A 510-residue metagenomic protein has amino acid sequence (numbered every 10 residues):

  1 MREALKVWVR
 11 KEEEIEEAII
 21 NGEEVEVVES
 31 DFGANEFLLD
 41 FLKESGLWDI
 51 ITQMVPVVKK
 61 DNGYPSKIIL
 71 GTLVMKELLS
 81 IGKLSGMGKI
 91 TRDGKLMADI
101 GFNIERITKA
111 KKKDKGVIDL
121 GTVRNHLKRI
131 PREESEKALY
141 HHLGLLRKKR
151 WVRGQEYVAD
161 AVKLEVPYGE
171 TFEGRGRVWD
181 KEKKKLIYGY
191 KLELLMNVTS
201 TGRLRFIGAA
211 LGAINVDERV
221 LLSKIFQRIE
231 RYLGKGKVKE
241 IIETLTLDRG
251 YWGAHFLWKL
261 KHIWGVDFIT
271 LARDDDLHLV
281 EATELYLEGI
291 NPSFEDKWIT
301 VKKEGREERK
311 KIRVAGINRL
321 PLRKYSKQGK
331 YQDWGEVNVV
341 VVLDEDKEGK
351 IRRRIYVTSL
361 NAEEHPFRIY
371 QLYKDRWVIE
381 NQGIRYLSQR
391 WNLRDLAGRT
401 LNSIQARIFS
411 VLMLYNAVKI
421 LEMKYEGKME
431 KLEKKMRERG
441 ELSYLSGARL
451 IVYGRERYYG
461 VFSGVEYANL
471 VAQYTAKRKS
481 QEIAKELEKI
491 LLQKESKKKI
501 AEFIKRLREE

Functional and structural regions predicted by a protein language model:
E23, E29, I290-K327, Q389 (+3 more regions): A short, flexible helix-boundary coil/loop motif
V27-V74: Basic, short loop/linker segments at the boundary and entry of helix-turn-helix/winged-helix-like folds
Q53-D61, T358, P366-D375, Q389-Q405 (+1 more regions): Short, solvent-exposed helix-loop connector elements
T72, M87-G88, D119, V123 (+8 more regions): Short, conserved catalytic/metal-binding motifs centered on acidic residues
M87, T91, N291, I299-K302 (+1 more regions): Short amphipathic alpha-helical "interface-anchor" segments enriched in bulky aromatics
L120-S200, F503, E509: Active-site-proximal, Lys/Arg-enriched surface segment that forms a nucleic-acid-binding/basic interface patch
D180-K237, R354: Electropositive, glycine- and tryptophan-enriched low-complexity nucleic-acid-binding patches
L211-N338: An internal, acidic/charged active-site-proximal segment that coordinates divalent cations and/or engages
